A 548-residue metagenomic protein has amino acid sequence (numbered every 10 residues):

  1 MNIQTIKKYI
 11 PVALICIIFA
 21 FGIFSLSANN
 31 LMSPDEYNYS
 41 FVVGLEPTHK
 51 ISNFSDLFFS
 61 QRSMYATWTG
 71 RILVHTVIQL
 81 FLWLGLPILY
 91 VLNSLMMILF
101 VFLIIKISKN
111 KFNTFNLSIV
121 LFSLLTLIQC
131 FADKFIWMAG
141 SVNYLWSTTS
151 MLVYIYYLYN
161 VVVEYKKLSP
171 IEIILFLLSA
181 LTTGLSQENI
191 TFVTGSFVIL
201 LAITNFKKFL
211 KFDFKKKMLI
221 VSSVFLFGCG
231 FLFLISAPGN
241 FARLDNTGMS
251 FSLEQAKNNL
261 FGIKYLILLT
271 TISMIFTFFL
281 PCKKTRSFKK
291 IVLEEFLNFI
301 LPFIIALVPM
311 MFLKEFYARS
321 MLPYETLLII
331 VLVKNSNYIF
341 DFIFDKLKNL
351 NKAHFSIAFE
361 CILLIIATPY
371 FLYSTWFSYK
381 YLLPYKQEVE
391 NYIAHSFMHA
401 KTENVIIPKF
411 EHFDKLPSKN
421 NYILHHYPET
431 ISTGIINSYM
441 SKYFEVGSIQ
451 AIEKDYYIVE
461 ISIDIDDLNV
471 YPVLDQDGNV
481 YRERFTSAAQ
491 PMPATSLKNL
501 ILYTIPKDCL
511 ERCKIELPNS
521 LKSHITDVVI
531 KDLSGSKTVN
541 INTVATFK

Functional and structural regions predicted by a protein language model:
M1-I6: Short, Lys/Arg-rich, polar N-terminal cytosolic tail immediately upstream of the first transmembrane signal-anchor
K7-W68, L82-F100, S108-N113, K215 (+1 more regions): Intrinsically disordered, polar/acidic, low-complexity terminal segments
K8-G22, N116-S123, S222-G228, L301: Alpha-helical transmembrane segments
F24-P87, V91, M138-S141, I173 (+2 more regions): Transmembrane catalytic cores of multi-pass membrane glycosyltransferases and polysaccharide-assembly enzymes
M97-S108, S150-V162, G195-I203, T271-F276 (+2 more regions): Transmembrane alpha-helical segments
S118-Y159, K264-T270, I305-N335: Membrane-interface micro-motifs in multi-pass membrane enzymes
N160-L181: Short hydrophobic alpha-helices at membrane interfaces in multi-pass membrane enzymes
E172-I174, F288, D341-F371: Signature aromatic-anchored transmembrane alpha helix within multi-pass, membrane-resident enzymes that catalyze glycan
